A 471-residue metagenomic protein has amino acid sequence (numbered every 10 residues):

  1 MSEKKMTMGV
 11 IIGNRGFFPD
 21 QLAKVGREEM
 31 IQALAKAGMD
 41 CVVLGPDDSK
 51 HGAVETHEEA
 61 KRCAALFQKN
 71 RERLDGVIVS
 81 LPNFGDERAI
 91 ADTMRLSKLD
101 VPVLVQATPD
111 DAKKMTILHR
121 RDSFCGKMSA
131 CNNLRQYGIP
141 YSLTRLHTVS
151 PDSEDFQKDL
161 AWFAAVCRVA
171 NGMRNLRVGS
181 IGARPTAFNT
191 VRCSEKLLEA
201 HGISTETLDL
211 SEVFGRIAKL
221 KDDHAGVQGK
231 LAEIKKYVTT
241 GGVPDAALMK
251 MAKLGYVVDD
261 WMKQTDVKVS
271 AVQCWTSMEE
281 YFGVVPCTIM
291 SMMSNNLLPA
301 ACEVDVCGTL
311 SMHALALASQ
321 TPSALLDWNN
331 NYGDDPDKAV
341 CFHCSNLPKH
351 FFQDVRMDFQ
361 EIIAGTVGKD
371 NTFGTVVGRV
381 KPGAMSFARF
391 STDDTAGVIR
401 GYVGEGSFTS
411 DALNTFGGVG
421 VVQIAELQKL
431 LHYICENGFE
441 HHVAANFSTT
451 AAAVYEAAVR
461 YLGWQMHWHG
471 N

Functional and structural regions predicted by a protein language model:
M1-A37: N-terminal basic/disordered segments at the start of proteins
K5-M8, D40-C41, D111-G229, K235-V238: Cap/lid and interdomain-hinge subdomains that line or gate substrate/regulatory clefts in soluble alpha/beta enzymes
E28, V367-N471: Extended hydrophobic packing segments that form well-structured cores
G52-E72, D86, K250-V257: Glycine-rich, highly charged phosphate/nucleotide-binding loops
R73-N83, L104-Q106, V267-V272: Periplasmic-binding protein-like
D92-R120, M128-N133, S291-V304: Short, acidic/small-residue loops that bind anionic groups at enzyme active sites
G229-L231, K236-A318: Long, internal scaffold/assembly segments composed of regular secondary structure
N296-A412: C-terminal catalytic subdomain
